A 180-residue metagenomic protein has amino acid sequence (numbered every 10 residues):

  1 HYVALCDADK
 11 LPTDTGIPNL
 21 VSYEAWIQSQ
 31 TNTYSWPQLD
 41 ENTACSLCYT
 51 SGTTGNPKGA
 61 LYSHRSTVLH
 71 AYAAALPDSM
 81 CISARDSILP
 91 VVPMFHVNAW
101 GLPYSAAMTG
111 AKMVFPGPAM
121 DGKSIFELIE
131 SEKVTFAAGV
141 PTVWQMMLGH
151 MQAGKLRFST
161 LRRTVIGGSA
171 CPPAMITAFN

Functional and structural regions predicted by a protein language model:
H1-E41, M151: ANL superfamily adenylate-forming
Y2, G110, I129, A137-V140 (+1 more regions): Residue-level signal for inorganic ion chemistry
D7-D9, V92, V134-F179: Adenylate-forming
E24-A25, N42, H64-R65, V92 (+1 more regions): Structural detector for helix-capping/boundary residues
Q30-T43, L47-L89, G101, A111 (+1 more regions): Conserved adenylate-forming
A44, T50-T53, L61, I88 (+5 more regions): Conserved S/T- and glycine-rich ATP-binding loop of Class I adenylate-forming
V68-S87, V97-T135, H150-M151: Conserved AMP-binding/adenylation subdomain of ANL enzymes
